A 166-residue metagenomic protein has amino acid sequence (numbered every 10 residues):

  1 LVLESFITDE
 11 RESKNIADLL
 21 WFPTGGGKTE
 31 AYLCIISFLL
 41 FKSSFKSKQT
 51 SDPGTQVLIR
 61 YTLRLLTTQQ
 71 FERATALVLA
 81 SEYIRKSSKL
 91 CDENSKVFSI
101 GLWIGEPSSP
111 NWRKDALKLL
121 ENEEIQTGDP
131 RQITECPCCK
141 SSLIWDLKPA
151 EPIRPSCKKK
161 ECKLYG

Functional and structural regions predicted by a protein language model:
L1-G166: N-terminal helicase ATP-binding lobe
